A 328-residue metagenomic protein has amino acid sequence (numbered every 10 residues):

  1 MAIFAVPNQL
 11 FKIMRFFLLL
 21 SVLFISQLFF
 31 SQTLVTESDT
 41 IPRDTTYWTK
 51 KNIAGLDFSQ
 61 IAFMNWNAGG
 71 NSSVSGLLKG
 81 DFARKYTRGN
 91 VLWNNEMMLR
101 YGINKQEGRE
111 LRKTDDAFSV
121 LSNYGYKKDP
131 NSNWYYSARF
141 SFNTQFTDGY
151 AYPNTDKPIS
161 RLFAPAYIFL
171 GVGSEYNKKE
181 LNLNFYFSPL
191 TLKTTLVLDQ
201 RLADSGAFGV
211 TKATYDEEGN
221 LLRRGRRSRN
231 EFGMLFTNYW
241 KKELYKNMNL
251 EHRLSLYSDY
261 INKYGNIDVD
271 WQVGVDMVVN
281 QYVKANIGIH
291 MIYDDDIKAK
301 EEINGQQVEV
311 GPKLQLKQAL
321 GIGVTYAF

Functional and structural regions predicted by a protein language model:
N52, L56-F58, L78-Y86, V120-Y126 (+8 more regions): Residues on the lipid-exposed face of transmembrane beta-strands in outer-membrane beta-barrel proteins
L56-A62, R88-N90, L99-K105, F140-D148 (+5 more regions): Transmembrane beta-strands of outer-membrane beta-barrel pores
M64-A68, E107-L111, G149-T155, V197-D204 (+2 more regions): Outer-membrane beta-barrel translocator domains and adjoining extracellular loop/strand segments of Gram-negative
N65-G70, K105-L111, T155-R161, L221-R226 (+2 more regions): Extracellular loop and loop/strand-boundary signature of outer-membrane beta-barrel proteins
A68-N71, G89, E107-L111, P130 (+4 more regions): Solvent-exposed loop/turn segments connecting transmembrane beta-strands in outer-membrane beta-barrel proteins
V91-W93, N131-Y136, L181-N184, N247-L250 (+1 more regions): Repeated loop/turn-to-beta-strand initiation elements of outer-membrane beta-barrel proteins
K113-G233, V308-E309: Outer-membrane pore/translocation modules
L314-F328: Outer-membrane beta-barrel "beta-signal"
